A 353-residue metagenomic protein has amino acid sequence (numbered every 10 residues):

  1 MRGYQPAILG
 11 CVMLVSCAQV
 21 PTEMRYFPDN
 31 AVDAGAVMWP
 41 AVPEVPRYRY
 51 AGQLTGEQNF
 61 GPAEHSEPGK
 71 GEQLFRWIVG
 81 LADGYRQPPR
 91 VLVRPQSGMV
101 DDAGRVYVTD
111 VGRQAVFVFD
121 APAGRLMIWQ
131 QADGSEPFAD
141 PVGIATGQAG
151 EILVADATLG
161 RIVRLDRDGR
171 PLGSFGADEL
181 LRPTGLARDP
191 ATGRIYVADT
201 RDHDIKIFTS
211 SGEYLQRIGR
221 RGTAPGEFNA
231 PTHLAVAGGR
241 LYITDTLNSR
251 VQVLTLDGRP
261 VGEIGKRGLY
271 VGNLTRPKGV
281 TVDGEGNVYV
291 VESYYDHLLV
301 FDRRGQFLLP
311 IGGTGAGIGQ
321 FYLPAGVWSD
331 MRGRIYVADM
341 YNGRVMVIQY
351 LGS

Functional and structural regions predicted by a protein language model:
M1-A7: Bacterial N-terminal signal peptides that target proteins for export
L14-S16: C-terminal motif of bacterial Sec signal peptides marking the signal peptidase cleavage site
A18-S353: Eukaryotic scaffold repeat domains enriched in small/polar residues
